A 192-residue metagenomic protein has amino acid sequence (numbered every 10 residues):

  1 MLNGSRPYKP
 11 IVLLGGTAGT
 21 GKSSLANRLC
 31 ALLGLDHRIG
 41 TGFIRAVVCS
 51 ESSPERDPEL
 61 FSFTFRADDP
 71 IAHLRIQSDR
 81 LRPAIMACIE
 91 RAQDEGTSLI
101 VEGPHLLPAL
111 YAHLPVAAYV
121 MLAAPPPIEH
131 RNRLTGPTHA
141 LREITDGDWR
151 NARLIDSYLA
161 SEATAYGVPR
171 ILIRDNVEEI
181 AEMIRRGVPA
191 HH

Functional and structural regions predicted by a protein language model:
L14: Hydrophobic anchor at the beta1->P-loop junction of P-loop NTPases
T17-A18: The conserved Walker
G21: Conserved glycine(s) of the Walker
L25, L29: Hydrophobic positions on the alpha1 helix immediately C-terminal to the Walker A/P-loop
C30-T41: Post-Walker A helix-loop "phosphate-sensing" segment adjacent to the P-loop in P-loop NTPases
H37, C49-T97: Conserved nucleotide-sensing/catalytic segment adjacent to the nucleotide-binding pocket in NTP-handling enzymes
A117-Y158: A glycine- and Lys/Arg-enriched "phosphate-lid" helix/loop adjacent to the NTP-binding pocket of small-molecule kinases
S157-H192: NTP-dependent small-molecule kinase module
